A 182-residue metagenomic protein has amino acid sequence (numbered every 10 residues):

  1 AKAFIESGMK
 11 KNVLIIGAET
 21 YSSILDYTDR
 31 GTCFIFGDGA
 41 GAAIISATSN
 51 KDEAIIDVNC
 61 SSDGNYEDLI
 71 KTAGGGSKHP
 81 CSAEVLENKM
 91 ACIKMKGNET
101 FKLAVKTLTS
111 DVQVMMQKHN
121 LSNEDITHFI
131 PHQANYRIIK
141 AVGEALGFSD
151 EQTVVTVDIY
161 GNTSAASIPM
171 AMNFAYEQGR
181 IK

Functional and structural regions predicted by a protein language model:
A1-M9, V105, T109, T127-K182: Claisen-condensing/thiolase-fold acyl-transfer catalytic domains that form or cleave C-C bonds in fatty acid
A1-Y66, A171-K182: Conserved beta-strand-centric core segments of catalytic alpha/beta enzyme folds
E6-K11, E19-Y21, I35, N88-N98 (+3 more regions): Generic detector of short, locally flexible boundary/turn motifs and exposed helical patches
V13-A18, T100-L103, I159-N162: N-terminal start-of-chain detector that recognizes signal peptides and the immediate post-cleavage beginning
I16, F36-A40, G75, Q133 (+1 more regions): Short glycine-rich loop/turn motifs that provide flexible caps or phosphate-binding loops at active sites
D29-K102, K106, S110: Condensing-enzyme catalytic core mediating Claisen C-C bond formation in acyl metabolism
G75-T127, I138-L146, A171, A175 (+1 more regions): Conserved active-site "lid/cap" helical segment
